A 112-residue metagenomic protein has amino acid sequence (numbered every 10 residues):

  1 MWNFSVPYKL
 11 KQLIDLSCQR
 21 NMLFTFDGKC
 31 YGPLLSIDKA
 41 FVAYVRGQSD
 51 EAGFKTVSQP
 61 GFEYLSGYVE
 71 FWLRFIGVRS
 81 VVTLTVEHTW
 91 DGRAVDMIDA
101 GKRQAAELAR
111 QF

Functional and structural regions predicted by a protein language model:
M1-P60, L65-G67: Helix-loop-strand module that forms the ligand-binding subsite of alpha/beta enzymes
K55-F112: Glycine-rich phosphate/pyrophosphate-binding loop and the adjoining helix
